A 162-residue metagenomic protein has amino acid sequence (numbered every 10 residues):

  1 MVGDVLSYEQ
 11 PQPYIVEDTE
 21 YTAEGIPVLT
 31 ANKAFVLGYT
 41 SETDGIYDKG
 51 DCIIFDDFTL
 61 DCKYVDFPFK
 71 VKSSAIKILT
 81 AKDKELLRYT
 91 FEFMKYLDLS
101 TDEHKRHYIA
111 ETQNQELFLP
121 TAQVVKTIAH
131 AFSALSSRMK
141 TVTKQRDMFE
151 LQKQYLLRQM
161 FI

Functional and structural regions predicted by a protein language model:
M1-K33, Q145-R146: Non-catalytic DNA-recognition/assembly elements of restriction-modification systems
V2, L60-A122: Basic, amphipathic alpha-helical recognition segments used for DNA target recognition
E17-T19, I54, K70, Q154: Short linear sequence motif anchored by a di-proline
T22-G25, D48-G50, S73: Short, well-ordered loop/turn elements at secondary-structure boundaries
V28, C52-I54, I78: Conserved hydrophobic/aromatic beta-strand scaffold that supports enzyme active sites
A34-F35, L60: Short, glycine-/Ser/Thr-/acidic-enriched flexible segments
Y39-F58, V65-F67: Short, conserved beta-strand/beta-arch hydrophobic-aromatic motifs that form part of recognition grooves or interface
L119-I162: Amphipathic alpha-helical coiled-coil/heptad-repeat segments
